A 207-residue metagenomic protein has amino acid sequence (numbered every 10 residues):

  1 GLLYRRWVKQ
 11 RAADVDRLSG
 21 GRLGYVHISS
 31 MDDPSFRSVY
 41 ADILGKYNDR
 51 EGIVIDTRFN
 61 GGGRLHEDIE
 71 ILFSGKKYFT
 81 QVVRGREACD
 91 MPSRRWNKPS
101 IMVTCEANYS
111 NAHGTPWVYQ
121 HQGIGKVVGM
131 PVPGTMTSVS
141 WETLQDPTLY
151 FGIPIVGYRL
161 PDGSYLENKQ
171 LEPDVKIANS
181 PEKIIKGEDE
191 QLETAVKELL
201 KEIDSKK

Functional and structural regions predicted by a protein language model:
G1-D146, K183-Q191, K197-S205: Cleft-lining beta-strand/loop regions that shape enzyme active-site pockets
N108-S110, Q145-I177: Metal-dependent DNA phosphodiester-chemistry modules and their immediately adjacent helices/loops in DNA-processing
K176-I184: Short secondary-structure boundary motifs at beta->alpha junctions and helix caps
